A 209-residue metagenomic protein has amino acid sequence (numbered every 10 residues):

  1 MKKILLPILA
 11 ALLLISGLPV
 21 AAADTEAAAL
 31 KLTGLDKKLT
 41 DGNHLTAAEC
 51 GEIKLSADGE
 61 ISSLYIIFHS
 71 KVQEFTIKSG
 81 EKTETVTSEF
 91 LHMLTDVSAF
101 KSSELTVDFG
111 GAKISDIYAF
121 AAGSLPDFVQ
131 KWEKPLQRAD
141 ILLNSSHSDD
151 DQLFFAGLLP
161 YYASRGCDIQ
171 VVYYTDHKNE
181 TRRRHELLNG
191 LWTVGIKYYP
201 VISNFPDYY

Functional and structural regions predicted by a protein language model:
M1-I4: Positively charged n-region of N-terminal signal peptides that target proteins for export
I8-S16: Bacterial N-terminal signal peptides
G17-I61, H69-S70, E74-F75, S79-E81 (+1 more regions): Disordered, acidic Ser/Thr/Pro-rich linker "stalks" and the adjacent N-terminal cap of the next globular domain
K31-D41, A47-A48, H92-L94, A99-Y209: Active-site rim/loop-helix segments in enzyme catalytic domains that contact anionic ligands
F68-V72, E89-L94: Binuclear metal-dependent hydrolase catalytic cores
G80-L91: Solvent-exposed serine/threonine-rich low-complexity stretches and specific carbohydrate-binding patches
